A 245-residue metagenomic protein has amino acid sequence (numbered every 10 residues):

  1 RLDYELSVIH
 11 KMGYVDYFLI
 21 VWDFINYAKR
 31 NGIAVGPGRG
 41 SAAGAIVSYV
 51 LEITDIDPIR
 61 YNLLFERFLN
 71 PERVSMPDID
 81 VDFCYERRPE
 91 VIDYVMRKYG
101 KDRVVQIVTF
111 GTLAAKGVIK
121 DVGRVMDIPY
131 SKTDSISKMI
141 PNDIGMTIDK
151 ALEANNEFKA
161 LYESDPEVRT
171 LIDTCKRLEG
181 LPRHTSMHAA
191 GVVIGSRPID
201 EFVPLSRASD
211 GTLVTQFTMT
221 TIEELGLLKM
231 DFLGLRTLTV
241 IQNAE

Functional and structural regions predicted by a protein language model:
R1-E245: Alpha-helical scaffold/interaction cores of sigma-54-like transcription cofactors and many family A DNA polymerases
